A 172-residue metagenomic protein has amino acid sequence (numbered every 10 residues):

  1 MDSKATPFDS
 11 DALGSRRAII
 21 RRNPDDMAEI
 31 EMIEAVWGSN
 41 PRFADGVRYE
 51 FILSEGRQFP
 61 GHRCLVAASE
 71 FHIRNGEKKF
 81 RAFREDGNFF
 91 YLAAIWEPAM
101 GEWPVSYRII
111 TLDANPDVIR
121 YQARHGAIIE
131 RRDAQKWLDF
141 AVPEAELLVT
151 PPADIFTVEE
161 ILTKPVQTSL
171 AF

Functional and structural regions predicted by a protein language model:
M1-F172: Short linear sequence motif anchored by a di-proline
